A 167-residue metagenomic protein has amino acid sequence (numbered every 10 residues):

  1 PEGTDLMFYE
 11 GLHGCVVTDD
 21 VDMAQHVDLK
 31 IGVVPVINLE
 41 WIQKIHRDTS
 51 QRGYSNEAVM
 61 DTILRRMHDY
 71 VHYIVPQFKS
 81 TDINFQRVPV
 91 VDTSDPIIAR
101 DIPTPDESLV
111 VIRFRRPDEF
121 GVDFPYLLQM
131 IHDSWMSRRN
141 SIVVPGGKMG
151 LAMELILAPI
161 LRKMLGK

Functional and structural regions predicted by a protein language model:
P1-T18: Phosphate-binding/switch loop-helix module in NTP-utilizing enzymes
E2, L6, M23, I37-K167: C-terminal accessory "lid"/substrate-recognition subdomains
Y9-L12, V33-V34, R87: Short His-Asn-centered micro-motif
D22-V34: Inter-motif core of Ras-like GTPase G domains
